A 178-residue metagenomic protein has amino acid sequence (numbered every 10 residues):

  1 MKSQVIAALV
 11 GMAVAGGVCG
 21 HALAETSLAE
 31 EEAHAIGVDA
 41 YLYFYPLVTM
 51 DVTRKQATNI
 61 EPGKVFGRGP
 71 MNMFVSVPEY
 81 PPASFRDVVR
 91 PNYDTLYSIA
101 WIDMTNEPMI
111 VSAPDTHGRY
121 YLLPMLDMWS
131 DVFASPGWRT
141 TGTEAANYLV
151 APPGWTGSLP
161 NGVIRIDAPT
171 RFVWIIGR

Functional and structural regions predicted by a protein language model:
M1-Q4: Positively charged n-region of N-terminal signal peptides that target proteins for export
A7-G17: Bacterial N-terminal signal peptides
L23-R178: A compositional/structural signature for long, glycine/proline-rich flexible linkers and loops on extracytoplasmic
